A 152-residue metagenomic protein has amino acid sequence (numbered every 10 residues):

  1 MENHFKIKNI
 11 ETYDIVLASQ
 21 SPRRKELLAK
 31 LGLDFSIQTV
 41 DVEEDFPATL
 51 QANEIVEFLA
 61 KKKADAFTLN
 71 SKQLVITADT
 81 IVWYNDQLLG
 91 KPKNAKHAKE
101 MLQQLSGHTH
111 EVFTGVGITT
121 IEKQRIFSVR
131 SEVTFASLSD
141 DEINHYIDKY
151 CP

Functional and structural regions predicted by a protein language model:
M1-E2, E43: Catalytic cores of phosphodiester-bond-cleaving enzymes
E2-F5, E11, V16, L50-P152: Anionic-ligand binding patches
N3-L33: N-terminal beta1-alpha1 ligand-phosphate binding loop
Q20, V40, I121: Cofactor-binding loop segments of dinucleotide-utilizing enzymes, especially the Rossmann-like FAD- and NAD(P)+-binding
F35-S36, T80: Short, solvent-exposed secondary-structure junction/capping segments
S36-E44: A short beta-strand-loop structural module common to alpha/beta enzyme folds
